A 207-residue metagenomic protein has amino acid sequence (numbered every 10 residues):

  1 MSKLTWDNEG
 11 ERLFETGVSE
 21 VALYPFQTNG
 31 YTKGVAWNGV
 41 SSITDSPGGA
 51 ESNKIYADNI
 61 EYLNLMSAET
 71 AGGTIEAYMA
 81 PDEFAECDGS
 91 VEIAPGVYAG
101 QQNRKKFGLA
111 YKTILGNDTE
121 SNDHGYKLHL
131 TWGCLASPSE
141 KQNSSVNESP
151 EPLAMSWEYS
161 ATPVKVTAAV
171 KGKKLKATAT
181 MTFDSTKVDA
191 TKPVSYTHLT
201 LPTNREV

Functional and structural regions predicted by a protein language model:
M1-D45: Polar/acidic, low-complexity leader/linker segments enriched in S/T/G and N/D
G34-W37, D123-G133, T180-D184: Short amphipathic beta-strand/extended segments with alternating polar/hydrophobic composition
D45-P47, S52, Y56-F84, S149-P163: Oligomerization/assembly interface segments of phage tail-like spikes and tubes
E61-S137: Structured, beta-strand-rich domain cores that present glycine/charged loop surfaces used to bind extended ligands
K112-A168: Short beta-strand and beta-hairpin "edge-sheet" elements
P150-S195: Extended, acidic-biased charged interface segments
T197-T203: Conserved small/polar residues in nucleotide/adenosyl-binding loops
